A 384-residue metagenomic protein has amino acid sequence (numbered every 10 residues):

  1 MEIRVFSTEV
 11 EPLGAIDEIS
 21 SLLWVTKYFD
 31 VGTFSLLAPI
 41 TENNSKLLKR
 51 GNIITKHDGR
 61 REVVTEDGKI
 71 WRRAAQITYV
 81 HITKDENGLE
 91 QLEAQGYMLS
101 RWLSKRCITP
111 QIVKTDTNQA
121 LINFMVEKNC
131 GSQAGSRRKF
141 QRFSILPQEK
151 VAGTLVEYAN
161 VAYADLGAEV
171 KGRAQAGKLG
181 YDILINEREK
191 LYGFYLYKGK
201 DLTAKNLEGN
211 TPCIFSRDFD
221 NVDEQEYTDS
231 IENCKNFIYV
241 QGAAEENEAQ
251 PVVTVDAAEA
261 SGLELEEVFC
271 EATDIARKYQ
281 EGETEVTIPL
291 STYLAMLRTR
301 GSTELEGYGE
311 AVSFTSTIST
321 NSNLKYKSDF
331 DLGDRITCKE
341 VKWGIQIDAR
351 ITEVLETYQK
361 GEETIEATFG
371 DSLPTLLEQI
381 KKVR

Functional and structural regions predicted by a protein language model:
M1-D17, A204-N210: Polar/acidic, low-complexity leader/linker segments enriched in S/T/G and N/D
M1-T8, G193-F194, F237-Y239, I336: Short polybasic amphipathic segments
S7-E11, K56-G68, G242-E246, C338-K342: Short acidic, glycine-rich loop/turn motifs
S20-L47, A168, R217-R384: An acidic/polar, Gly/Ser/Thr-rich interaction patch typically located in mid-to-C-terminal regions of proteins
N44-R60, S104-K114, A204-F219, D329-T337 (+1 more regions): Extended Gly/Ser/Thr-rich low-complexity repeat segments, especially those forming or decorating extracellular
R50-E149: Surface-exposed cap/loop segments at beta↔alpha junctions
I70-R72, Q76-L103, Q141-N236, A244 (+1 more regions): Short beta-strand-centered interaction patches in the first periplasmic/extracellular domains of large envelope
N118-N123, E127, Y163-V170, L294 (+2 more regions): Generic alpha-helical secondary structure
